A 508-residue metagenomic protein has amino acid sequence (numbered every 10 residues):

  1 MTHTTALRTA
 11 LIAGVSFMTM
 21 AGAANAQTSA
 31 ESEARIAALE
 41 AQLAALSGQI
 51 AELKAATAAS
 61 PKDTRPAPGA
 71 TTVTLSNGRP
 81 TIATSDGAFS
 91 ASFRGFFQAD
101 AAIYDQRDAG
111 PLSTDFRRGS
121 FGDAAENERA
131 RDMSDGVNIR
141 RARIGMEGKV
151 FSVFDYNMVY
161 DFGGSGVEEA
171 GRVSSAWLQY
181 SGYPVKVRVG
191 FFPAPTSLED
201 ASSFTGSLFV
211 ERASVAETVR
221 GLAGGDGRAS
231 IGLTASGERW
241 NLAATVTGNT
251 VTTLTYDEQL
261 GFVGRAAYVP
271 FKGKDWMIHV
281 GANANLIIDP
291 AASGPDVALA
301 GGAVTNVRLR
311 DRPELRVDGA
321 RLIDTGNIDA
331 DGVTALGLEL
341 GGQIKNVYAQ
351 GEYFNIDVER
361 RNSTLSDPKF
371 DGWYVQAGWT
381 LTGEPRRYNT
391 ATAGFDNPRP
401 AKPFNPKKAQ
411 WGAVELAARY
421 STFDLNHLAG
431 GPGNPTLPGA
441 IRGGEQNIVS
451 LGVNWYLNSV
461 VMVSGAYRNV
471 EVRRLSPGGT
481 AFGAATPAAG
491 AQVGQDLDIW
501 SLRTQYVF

Functional and structural regions predicted by a protein language model:
M1-N25: Gram-negative bacterial Sec-dependent N-terminal signal peptides
A26-P61: Alpha-helical, heptad-rich or low-complexity scaffold/stalk segments that mediate oligomerization or tethering
A30, T72, A130-R131, A284 (+1 more regions): Outer-membrane beta-barrel pore domains
E40, E52, E147, E211 (+3 more regions): Acidic-residue sensor for enzyme active/binding pockets
G48-T81, A393-D396: Short coil-to-helix leader/linker segments, especially the first N-terminal amphipathic alpha-helix with its helix
D63, T72, D135, L222-A223 (+1 more regions): Short, solvent-exposed secondary-structure boundary motifs
N77-P290, K369-A409, A413-G431: Outer membrane beta-barrel
